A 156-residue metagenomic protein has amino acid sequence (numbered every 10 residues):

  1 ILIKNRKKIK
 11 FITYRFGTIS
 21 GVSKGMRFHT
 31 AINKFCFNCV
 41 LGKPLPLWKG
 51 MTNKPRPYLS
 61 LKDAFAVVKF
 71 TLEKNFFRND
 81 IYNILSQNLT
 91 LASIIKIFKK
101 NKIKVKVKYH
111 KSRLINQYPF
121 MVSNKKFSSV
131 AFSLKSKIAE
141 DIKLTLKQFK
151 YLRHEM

Functional and structural regions predicted by a protein language model:
I1-G17, C39-L41: Active-site Tyr-X1-5-Lys
G17, V22, Q87: Proline-glycine-enriched beta-turn/loop adjacent to the NAD(P) cofactor-binding site in Rossmann-like oxidoreductases
S20-K34, L61-K62, F70-Y82, V105: Glycine/proline-rich active-site loop of Rossmann-fold NAD(P)-dependent oxidoreductases
C36-W48, N101-H110: A short C-terminal helix-loop "cap" of Rossmann-like NAD(P)-dependent dehydrogenase/epimerase domains
P57-D63, K137: A conserved structural motif in NAD(P)-dependent oxidoreductases
A64, V68, I84, I94 (+2 more regions): Non-catalytic, hydrophobic alpha-helical segments
N79-Y82, A92-I95, I103-P119: C-terminal "lid/loop" region of Rossmann-like NAD(P)-dependent oxidoreductases
K137-M156: Amphipathic terminal alpha-helices
